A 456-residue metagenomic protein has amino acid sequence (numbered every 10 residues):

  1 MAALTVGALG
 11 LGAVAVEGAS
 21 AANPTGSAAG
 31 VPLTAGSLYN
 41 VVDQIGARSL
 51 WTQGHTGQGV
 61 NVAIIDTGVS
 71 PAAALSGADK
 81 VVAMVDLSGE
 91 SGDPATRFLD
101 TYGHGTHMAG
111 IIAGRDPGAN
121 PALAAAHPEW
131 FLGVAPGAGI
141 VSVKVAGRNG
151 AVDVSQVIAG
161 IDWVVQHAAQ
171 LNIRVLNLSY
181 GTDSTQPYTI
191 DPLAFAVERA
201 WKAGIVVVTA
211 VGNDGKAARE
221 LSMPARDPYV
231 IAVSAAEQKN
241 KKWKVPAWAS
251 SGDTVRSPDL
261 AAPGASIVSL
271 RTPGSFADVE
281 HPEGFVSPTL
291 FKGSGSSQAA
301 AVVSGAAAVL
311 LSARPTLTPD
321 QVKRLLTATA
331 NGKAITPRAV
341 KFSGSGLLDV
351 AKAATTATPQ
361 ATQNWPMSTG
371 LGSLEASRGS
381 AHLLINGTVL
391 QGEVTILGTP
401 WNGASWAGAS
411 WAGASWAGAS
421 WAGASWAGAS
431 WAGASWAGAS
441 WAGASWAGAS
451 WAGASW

Functional and structural regions predicted by a protein language model:
M1-A21: Secretory targeting and sorting signals
V14-N61, P71-G77, K242-A247, N402 (+11 more regions): Protease zymogen maturation seam
A21-P24, L38, S49-V85, S91-S155 (+12 more regions): Subtilisin-like serine protease catalytic core
G30-L33, I161-P187, A210-V211, A300: Short acidic, glycine-rich surface-loop motifs adjacent to enzyme active sites
A35-V42, L123, H127, F131-L132 (+6 more regions): C-terminal subdomain of the subtilisin-like protease fold in secreted/lumenal serine endopeptidases
D66, V85, A225-A308, S312 (+7 more regions): Extracellular S/T/G-rich loop segment that most often corresponds to the catalytic His/Ser-adjacent loop
T189-V207: Catalytic-core regions built around general acid/base machinery
N213-Y229: Glycine-rich, charge-decorated loop segments at or immediately adjacent to ligand/cofactor-binding or catalytic sites
